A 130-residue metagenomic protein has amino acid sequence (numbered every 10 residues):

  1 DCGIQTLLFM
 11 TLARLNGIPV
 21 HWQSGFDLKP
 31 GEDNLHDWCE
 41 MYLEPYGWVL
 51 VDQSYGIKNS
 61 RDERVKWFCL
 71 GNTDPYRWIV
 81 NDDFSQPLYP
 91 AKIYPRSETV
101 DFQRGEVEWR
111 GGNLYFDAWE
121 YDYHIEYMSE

Functional and structural regions predicted by a protein language model:
I4-Y94: Hydrophobic/aromatic-rich core segments of domains that either
W48-V49, Y76, V80-E130: N-terminal accessory/pre-domain segments preceding catalytic cores
